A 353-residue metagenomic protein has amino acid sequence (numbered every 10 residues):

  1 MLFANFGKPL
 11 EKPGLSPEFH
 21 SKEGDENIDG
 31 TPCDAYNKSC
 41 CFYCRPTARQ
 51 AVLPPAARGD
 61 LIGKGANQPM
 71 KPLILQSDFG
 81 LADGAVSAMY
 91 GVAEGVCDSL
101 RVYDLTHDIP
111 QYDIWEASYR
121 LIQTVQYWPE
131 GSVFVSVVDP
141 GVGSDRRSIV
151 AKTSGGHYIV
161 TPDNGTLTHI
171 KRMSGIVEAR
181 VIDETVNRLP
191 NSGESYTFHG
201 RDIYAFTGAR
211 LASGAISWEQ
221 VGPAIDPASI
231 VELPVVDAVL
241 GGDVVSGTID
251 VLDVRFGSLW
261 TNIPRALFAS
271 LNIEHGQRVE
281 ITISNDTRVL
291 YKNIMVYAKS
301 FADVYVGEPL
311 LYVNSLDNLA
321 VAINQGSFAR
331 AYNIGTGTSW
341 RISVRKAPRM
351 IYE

Functional and structural regions predicted by a protein language model:
N5, E11, E18, D25 (+6 more regions): Short, positively charged and aromatic/hydrophobic N-terminal segments
P72, G84, V96-V102, W115-E116 (+2 more regions): Active-site histidine-anchored catalytic micro-motif
I74-L81, V86-S87: N-terminal signal-anchor module of multipass membrane proteins
D104-T124: N-terminal beta-loop-helix "entrance" segment that forms/cooperates in small-molecule cofactor or anionic ligand
P190-H275: Anionic-ligand-binding alpha/beta catalytic cores of soluble enzymes and soluble regulatory domains that recognize
L259-N333: A conserved acidic, glycine/proline-rich C-terminal tail/linker
R330-E353: Conserved glycine-rich phosphate/nucleotide-binding loop and adjacent Mg2+-coordinating catalytic segment
